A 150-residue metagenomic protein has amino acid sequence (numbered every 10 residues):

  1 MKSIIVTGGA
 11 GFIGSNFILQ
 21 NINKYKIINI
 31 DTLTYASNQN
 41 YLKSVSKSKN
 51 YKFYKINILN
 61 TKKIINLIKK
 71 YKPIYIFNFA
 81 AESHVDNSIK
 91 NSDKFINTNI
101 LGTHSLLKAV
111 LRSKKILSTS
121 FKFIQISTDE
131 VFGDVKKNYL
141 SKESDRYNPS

Functional and structural regions predicted by a protein language model:
M1-S150: N-terminal Rossmann-like NAD(P)+-binding domain of SDR-like oxidoreductases, especially those catalyzing
